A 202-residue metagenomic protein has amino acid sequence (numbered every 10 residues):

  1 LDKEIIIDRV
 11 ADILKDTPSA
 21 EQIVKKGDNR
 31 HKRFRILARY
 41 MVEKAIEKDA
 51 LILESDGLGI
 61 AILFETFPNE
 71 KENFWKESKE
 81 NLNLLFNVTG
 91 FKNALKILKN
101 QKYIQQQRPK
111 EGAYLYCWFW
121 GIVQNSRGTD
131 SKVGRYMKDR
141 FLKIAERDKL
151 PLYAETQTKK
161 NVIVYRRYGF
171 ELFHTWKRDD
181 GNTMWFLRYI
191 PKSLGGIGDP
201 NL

Functional and structural regions predicted by a protein language model:
L1-D16: A short beta-loop-alpha structural element at the N-terminal edge of CoA-dependent acyl/N-acetyltransferase catalytic
D28-A50: Active-site rim helix/loop that mediates acceptor-substrate recognition in acyltransferases
I46-F64: Conserved beta-hairpin
I60-N125: Conserved acyl-donor/pantetheine-binding loop and adjacent beta-alpha core of acyl/acetyltransferases and related
A113-Y116, I144-Q157: Conserved GNAT acetyl-CoA-binding A-motif
W118-N125, Y153-V162, D179-D180, I190-P191: Conserved beta-strand-loop-alpha-helix junction that forms the acyl-donor binding cleft
G128-K143: Conserved acetyl-CoA-binding loop-helix of GNAT-fold acetyltransferases
R147-K149, Q157-T175, D179: Conserved active-site alpha-helix within GNAT-family acetyltransferase domains
